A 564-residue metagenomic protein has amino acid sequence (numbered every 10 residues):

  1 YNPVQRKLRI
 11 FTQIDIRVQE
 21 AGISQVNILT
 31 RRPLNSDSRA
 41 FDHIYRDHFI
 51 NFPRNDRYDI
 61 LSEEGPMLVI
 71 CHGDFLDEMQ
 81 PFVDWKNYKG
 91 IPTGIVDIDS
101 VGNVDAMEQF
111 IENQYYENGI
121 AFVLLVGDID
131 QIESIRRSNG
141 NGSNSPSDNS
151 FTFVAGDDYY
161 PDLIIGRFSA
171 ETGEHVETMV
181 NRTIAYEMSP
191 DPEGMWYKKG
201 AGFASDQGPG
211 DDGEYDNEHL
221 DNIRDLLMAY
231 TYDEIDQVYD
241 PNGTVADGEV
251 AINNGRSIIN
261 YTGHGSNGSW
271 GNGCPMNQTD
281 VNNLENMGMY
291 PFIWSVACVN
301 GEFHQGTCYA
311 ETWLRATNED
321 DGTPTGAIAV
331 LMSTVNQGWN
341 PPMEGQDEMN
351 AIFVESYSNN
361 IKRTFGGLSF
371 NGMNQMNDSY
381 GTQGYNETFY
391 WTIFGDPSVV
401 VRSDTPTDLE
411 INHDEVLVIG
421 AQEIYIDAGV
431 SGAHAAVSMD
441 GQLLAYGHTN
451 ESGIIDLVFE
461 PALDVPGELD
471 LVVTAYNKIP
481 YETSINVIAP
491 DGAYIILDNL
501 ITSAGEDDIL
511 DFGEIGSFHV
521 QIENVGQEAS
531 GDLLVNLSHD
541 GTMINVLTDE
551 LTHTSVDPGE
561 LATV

Functional and structural regions predicted by a protein language model:
Y1-S484: Cysteine-dependent hydrolase recognition
I411-D414, G505-E506, T548-L551: Surface-exposed, proline-enriched loop/turn segments that connect beta strands in immunoglobulin-like
E415-G420, E506-E514: Short, solvent-exposed loop/linker segments at the N-terminal edge of repeated beta-sheet extracellular domains
A428, Q521-I522: Hydrophobic beta-strand positions in extracellular immunoglobulin-like domains
V437-G441, E523-N545, L551: Short acidic, flexible loop segments centered on an aromatic residue
I454-I455, I544-V564: Intrinsically disordered, low-complexity Pro/Gly/Ser/Thr-rich segments with frequent PxxP/GP/PP motifs and embedded
A489-F512: Low-complexity, acidic Ser/Thr/Pro/Gly-rich terminal tails and inter-domain linkers that flank the onset of structured
